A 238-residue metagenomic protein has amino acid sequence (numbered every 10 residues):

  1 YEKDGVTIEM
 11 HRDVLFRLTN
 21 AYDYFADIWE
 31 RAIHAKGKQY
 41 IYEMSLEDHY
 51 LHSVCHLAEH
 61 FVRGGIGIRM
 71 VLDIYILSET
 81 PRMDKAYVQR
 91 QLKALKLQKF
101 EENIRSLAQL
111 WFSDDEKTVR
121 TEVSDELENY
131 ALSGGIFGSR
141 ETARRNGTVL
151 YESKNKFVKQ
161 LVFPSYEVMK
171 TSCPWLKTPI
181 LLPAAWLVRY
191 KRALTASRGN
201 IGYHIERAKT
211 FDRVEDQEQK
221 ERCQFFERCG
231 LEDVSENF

Functional and structural regions predicted by a protein language model:
Y1-F238: Conserved NTP-donor binding/palm subdomain of two-metal-ion nucleotidyltransferases/polymerases, i.e., the charged
